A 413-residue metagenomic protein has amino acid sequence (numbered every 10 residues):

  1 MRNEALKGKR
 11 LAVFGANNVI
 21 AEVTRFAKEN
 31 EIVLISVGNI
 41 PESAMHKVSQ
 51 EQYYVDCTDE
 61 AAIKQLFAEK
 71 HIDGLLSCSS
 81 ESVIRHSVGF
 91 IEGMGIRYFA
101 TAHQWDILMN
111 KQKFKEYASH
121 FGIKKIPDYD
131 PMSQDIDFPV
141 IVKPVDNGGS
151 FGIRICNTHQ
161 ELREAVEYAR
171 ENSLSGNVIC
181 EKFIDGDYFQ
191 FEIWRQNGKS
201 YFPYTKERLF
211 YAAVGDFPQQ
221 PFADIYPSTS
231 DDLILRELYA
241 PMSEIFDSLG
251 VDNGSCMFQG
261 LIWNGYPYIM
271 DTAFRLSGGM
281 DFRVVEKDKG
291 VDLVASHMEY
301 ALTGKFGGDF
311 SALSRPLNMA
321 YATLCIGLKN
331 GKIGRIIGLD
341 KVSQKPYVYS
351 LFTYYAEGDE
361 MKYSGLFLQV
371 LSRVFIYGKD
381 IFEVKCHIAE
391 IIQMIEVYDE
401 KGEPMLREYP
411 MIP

Functional and structural regions predicted by a protein language model:
M1-H103, K305-G307, Y355-Q369, Y377-I412: ATP-binding N-terminal substructure of ATP-dependent carboxylate-amine bond-forming enzymes
W105-I179, D185, Q196-G198, P227-A240 (+2 more regions): Active-site nucleotide/adenylate-binding loops and adjacent lid/helix of ATP-dependent enzymes
G149-S150, A273-K289, E357: Glycine-rich phosphate/pyrophosphate-binding beta-alpha loops
N157, I193-R195, I326-N330, V374-D380: Short beta-strand-to-loop capping motifs
A169-S175, I184-P227, R236-I269, A273-F282 (+2 more regions): Phosphate-binding core of ATP-grasp and ATP-grasp-like enzymes
C256, V342-D359: A structural supersecondary motif
F306-P346: A glycine-rich beta-turn/hairpin centered on an aromatic-Pro dipeptide
